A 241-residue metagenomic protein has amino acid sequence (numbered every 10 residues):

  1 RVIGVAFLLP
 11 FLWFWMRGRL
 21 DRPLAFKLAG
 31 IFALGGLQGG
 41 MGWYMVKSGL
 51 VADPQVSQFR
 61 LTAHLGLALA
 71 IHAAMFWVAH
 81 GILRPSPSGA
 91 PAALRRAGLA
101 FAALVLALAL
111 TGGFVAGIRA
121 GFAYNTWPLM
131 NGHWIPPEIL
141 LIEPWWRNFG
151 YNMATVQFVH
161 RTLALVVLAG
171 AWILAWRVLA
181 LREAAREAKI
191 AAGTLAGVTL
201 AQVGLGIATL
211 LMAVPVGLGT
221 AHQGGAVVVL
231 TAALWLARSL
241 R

Functional and structural regions predicted by a protein language model:
R1-R241: Polytopic transmembrane helical bundles with strong interfacial aromatic enrichment
